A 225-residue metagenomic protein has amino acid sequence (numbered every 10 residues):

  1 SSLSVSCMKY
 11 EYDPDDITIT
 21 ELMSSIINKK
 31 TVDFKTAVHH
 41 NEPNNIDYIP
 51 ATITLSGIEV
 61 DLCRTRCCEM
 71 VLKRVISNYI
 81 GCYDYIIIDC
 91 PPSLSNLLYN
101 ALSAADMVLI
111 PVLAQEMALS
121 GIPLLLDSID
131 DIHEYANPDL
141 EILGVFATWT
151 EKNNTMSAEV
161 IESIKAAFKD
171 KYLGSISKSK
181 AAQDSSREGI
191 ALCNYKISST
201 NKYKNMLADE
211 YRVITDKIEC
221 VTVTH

Functional and structural regions predicted by a protein language model:
S1-H225: P-loop NTP-binding core
